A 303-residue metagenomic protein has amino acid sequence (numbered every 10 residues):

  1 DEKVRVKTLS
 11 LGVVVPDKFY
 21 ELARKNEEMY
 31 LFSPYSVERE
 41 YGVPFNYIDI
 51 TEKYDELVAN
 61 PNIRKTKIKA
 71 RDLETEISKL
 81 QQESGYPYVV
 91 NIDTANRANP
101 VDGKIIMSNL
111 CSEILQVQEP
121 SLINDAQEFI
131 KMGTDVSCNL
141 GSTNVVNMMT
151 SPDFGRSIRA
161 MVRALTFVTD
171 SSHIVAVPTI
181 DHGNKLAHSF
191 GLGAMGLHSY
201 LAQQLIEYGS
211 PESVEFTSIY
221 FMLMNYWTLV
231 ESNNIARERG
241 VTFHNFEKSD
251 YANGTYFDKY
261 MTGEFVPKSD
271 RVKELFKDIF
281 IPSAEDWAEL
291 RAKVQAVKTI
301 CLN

Functional and structural regions predicted by a protein language model:
E2-K7, Y30, N60-K67, N147-G155 (+3 more regions): Inter-helical turn/loop segments and adjacent helix faces that build the functional surface of alpha-helical bundle
E2-R24, P211-L223, W227: Catalytic or ion-translocation cores adjacent to nucleophile or general acid/base/metal-coordination motifs in diverse
K7-V13, L31-V37, Y88-A95, A176-N184 (+1 more regions): Short coil/turn segments at secondary-structure boundaries
L9-S84, I92, F265-D270: Polar, glycine-rich mid-to-C-terminal structural blocks that act as macromolecule-binding/assembly scaffolds
Y35, I158-D181, E207-N303: Internal maturation/activation junctions in enzymes
K67-I77, E83, I92-Q118, E274-N303: Conserved mixed alpha/beta core segments that line enzyme active sites in large multi-domain catalysts
K69-D72, E76, D153, H182-S189: Non-transmembrane, amphipathic alpha-helical segments
Q81-N184, A194-Q204: Function-dense linear segments that define catalytic or interfacial modules in macromolecule-processing proteins
